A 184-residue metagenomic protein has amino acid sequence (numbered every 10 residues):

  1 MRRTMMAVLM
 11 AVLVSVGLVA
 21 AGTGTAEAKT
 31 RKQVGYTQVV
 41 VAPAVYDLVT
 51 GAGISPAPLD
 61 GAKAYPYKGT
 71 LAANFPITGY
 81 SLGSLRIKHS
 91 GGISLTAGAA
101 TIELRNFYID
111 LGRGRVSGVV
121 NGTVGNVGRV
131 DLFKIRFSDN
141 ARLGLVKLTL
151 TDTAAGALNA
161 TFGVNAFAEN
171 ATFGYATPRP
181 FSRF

Functional and structural regions predicted by a protein language model:
M1-E27: Secretory targeting and sorting signals
V19, T23-G24, V120-G122, A166: Generic alpha-helical propensity signal that fires on short helical segments and nearby coil/disordered stretches
E27-L82, L145-F184: N-terminal segment immediately downstream of the Sec signal-peptide cleavage site in secreted/extracellular proteins
L59-G128: Predominantly extracellular/secreted and cell-surface proteins with exposed, flexible low-complexity segments
V119-V120, G125-G156: Extended amphipathic ligand-handling, pore-lining, and cofactor/metal-binding catalytic surfaces
